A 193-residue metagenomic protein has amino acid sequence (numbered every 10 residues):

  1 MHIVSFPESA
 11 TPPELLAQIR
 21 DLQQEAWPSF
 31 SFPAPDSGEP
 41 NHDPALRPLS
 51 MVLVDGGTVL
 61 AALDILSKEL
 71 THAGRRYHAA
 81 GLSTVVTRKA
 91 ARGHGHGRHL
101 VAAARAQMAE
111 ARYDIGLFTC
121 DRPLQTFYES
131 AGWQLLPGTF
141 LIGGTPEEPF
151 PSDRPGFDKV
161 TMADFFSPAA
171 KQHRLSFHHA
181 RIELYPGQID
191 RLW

Functional and structural regions predicted by a protein language model:
H2-T11, E25, N41, L46 (+2 more regions): Terminal substrate-recognition subdomain of acyl/acetyltransferases
F6-V86: A conserved beta-strand-loop-helix scaffold within acyl/acetyltransferase catalytic domains
G56-G57, A90, F165-A170: Short loop segments at secondary-structure junctions
I65-K68, L100-A104, T139-E148: Short acidic (Asp/Glu) patches
K68-L70, A90, P123: Short coil/turn motifs at secondary-structure junctions
S83, D114-G116, D158-V160: Generic beta-strand structural signal
A91-A103: Conserved acetyl-CoA pyrophosphate-binding loop and the N-cap/start of the following alpha-helix in GNAT-like
A106-C120: Conserved GNAT acetyl-CoA-binding A-motif
